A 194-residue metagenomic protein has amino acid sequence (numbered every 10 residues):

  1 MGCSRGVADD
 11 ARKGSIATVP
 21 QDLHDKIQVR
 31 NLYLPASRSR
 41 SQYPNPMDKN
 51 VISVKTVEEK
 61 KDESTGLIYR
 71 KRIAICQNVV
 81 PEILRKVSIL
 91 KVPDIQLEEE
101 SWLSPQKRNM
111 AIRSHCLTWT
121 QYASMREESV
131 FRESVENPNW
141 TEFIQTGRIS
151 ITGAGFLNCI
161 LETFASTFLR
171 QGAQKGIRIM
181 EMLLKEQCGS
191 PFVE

Functional and structural regions predicted by a protein language model:
M1-V80: Hydrophobic ligand-binding cavity/cleft-lining segments
G14-T18, L67, K107-N109, Y122-S124 (+1 more regions): Coil-to-beta-strand transition motifs
D25-I27, A74-V80, S101-K107, C116-T120 (+2 more regions): Beta-strand elements of well-folded, non-transmembrane domains
L32, A36, R72, S101 (+4 more regions): Structural signal for hydrophobic/aromatic residues that build the beta-strand cores of folded beta-sheet domains
R38, I160-F192: A conserved amphipathic terminal alpha-helix motif
V54-T118: Glycine-rich portal/gate segments that line the openings of hydrophobic small-molecule binding cavities
V80-V92, I151-Q171: Alpha-helical membrane-targeting segments
